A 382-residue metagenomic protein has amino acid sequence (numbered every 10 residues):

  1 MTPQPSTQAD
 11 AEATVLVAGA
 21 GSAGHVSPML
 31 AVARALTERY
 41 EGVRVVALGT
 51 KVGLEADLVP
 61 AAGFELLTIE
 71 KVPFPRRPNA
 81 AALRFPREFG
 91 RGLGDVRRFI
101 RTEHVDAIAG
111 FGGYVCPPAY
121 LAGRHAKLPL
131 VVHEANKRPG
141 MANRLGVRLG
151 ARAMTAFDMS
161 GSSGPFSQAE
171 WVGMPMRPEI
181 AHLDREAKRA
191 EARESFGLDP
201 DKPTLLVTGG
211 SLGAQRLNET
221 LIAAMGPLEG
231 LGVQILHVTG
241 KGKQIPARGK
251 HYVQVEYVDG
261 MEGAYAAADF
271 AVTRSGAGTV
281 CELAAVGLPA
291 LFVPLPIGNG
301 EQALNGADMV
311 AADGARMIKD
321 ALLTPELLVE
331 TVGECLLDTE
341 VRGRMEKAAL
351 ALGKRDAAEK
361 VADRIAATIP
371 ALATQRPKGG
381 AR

Functional and structural regions predicted by a protein language model:
P3, E12-A20, G42-R91, V172-P175 (+1 more regions): Conserved nucleotide-sugar phosphate-binding/catalytic loop shared by glycosyltransferases and other
G53, L58-A62, K188-T273, V280 (+5 more regions): Donor-nucleotide binding loops and adjacent catalytic segments primarily of GT-B fold Leloir glycosyltransferases
D95-I108, C116-V131, R144-R148: Glycosyltransferases and closely related glycan-assembly transferases that use nucleotide-activated donors
R124-A190: Active-site-proximal region of nucleotide-activated glycan assembly enzymes, centered on histidine/acidic-rich loops
A126, A266-A268, E282-V293, A312: Conserved donor-binding/catalytic loop of nucleotide-activated donor transferases
T273, P289-N299: Short hydrophobic beta-strand element within catalytic cores of glycosyltransferases and related nucleotide-activated
V341-R355: A short, well-ordered alpha-helix in the C-terminal region of glycosyltransferases
K354-R382: C-terminal alpha-helical cap of glycosyltransferases
